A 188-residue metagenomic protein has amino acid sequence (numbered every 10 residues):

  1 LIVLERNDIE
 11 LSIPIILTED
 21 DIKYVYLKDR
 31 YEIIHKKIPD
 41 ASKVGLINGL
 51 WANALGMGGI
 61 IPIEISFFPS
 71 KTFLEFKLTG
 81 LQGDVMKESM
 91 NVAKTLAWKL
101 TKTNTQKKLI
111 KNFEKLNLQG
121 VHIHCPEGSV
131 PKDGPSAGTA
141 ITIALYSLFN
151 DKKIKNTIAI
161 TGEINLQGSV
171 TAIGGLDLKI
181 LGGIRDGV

Functional and structural regions predicted by a protein language model:
L1-E5: C-terminal helical "lid" of AAA+/P-loop NTPase domains
D8-V188: Peripheral, non-AAA+ core regions of ATP-driven protein-machinery
